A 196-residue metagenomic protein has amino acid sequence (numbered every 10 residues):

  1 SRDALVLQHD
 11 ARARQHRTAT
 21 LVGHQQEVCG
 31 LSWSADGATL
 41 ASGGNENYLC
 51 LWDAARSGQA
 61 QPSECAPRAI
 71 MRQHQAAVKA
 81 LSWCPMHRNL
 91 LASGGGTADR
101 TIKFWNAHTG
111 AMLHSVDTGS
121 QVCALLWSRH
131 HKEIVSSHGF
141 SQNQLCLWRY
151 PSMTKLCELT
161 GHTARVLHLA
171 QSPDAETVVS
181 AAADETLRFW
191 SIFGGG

Functional and structural regions predicted by a protein language model:
S1-D3, S42-E46, G94-A98, S137-S141 (+1 more regions): Conserved strand-to-loop turn within each blade of WD40 beta-propeller repeats
V6-D10, L49-A54, L81, I102-N106 (+2 more regions): WD40-repeat beta-propellers
Q15-L21, A66-M71, A111-V116, T154-L159: A short beta-strand motif characteristic of beta-propeller blades
R17, E27, D36, P67 (+8 more regions): WD40/WD-repeat beta-propeller blade-loop signature
L21-V28, M71-V78, A98, D117-V122 (+1 more regions): WD40/WD-repeat beta-propeller blade N-cap
S32-A38, S82-R88, T118, L126-H131 (+1 more regions): Loop/turn segments within WD40 beta-propeller blades
L40, L91, I134-V135, V178: Hydrophobic beta-strand positions that form the internal "hydrophobic ladder" of WD40/Gbeta-like beta-propeller blades
G119-Q121, H130, S141-Q144, P151-L167 (+1 more regions): Terminal intrinsically disordered, low-complexity extensions flanking WD-repeat/beta-propeller proteins
